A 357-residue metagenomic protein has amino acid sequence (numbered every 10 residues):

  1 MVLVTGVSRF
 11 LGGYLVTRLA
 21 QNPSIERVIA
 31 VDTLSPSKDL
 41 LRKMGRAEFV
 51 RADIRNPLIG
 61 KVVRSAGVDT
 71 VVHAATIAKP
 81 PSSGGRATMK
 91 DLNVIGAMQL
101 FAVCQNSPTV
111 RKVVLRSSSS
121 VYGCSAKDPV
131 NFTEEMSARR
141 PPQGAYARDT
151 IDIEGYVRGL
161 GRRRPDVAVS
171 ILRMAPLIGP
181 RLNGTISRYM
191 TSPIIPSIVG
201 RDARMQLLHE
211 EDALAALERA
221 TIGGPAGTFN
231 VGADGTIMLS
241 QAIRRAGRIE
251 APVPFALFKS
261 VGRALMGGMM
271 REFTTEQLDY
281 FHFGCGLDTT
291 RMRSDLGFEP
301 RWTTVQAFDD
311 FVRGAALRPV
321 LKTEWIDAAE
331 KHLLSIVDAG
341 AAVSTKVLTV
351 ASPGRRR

Functional and structural regions predicted by a protein language model:
M1-N22: N-terminal Rossmann NAD(P)H-binding glycine-rich loop of SDR-like oxidoreductase domains
E48-I95, C124: NAD(P)H-binding glycine-rich loop region in Rossmannoid oxidoreductase-like domains and their noncatalytic homologs
T88-Q99, R148-D149, L208: Glycine-rich NAD(P)-binding loop of the Rossmann-fold in SDR/ketoreductase-type enzymes
D91, K127-I171: Catalytic helix-loop patch of NAD(P)-dependent Rossmann-fold dehydrogenases
M98-Y146: Conserved Rossmann-fold NAD(P)-dependent oxidoreductase catalytic core, especially the SDR/UDP-sugar
K127-D128, G159-Q206, E210: NAD(P)-dependent short-chain dehydrogenase/reductase
L214-E276, T289, D309, R318-R357: Mid/C-terminal beta-alpha module of Rossmann-like enzyme folds, strongest in SDR-family dehydrogenases/epimerases
